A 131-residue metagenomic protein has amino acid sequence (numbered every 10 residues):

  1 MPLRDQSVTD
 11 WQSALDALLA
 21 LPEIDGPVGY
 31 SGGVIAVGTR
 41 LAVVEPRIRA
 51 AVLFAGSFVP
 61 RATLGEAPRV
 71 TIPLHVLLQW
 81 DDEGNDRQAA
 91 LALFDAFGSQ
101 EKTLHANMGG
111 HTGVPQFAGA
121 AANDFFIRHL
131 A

Functional and structural regions predicted by a protein language model:
M1-P22: Alpha/beta-hydrolase active-site loop
P22-G33: Alpha/beta-hydrolase fold nucleophile elbow
E45-F58: A conserved short beta-strand
A62, E83-A89: Conserved alpha/beta-hydrolase "acid-adjacent" motif
V70-T71, V76-L78: Short beta-strand/loop motif that positions the catalytic acidic residue of the alpha/beta-hydrolase fold
W80-N85, T112-G113: Acidic catalytic loop of the alpha/beta-hydrolase fold
A90-L91, D95-V114: Catalytic histidine neighborhood in serine/cysteine hydrolases with alpha/beta-hydrolase-type architecture
M108-G109, V114-A131: Catalytic active-site module of serine/aspartate enzymes centered on a nucleophile-bearing elbow/loop
